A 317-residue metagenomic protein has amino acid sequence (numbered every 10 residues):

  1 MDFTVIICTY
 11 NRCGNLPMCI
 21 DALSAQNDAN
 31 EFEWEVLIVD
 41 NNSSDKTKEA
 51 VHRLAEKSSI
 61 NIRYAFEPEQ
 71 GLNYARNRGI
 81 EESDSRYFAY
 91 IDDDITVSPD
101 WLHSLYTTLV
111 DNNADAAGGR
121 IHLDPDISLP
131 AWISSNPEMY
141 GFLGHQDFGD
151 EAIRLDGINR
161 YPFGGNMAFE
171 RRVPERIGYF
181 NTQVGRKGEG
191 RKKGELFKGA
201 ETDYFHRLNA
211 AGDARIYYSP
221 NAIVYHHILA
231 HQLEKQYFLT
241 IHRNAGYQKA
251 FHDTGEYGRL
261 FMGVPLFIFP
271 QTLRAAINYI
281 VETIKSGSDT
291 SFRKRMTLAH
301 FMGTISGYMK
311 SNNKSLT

Functional and structural regions predicted by a protein language model:
R12-Q26: Short, well-formed alpha-helical segments that are part of the catalytic scaffolds of diverse glycosyltransferases
A22, D40-E49, I95: A conserved acidic beta->alpha catalytic loop
E67-S83: Glycine-rich, basic loop-to-helix element that forms the pyrophosphate-binding segment of sugar-nucleotide handling
F88: Short aromatic/hydrophobic "clamp" motif used to bind/position activated sugar donors
D100-S134: Conserved donor NDP-sugar-binding/catalytic core segment of glycosyltransferases
P137-N159: Short, flexible, basic/aromatic active-site loop/helix in glycosyltransferases
G164-G178, Q183-A222: A short, conserved alpha-helix in the catalytic core of glycosyltransferases
T240-Q248, T254-T317: Non-catalytic, C-terminal membrane-associated alpha-helical segments of glycosyltransferases
